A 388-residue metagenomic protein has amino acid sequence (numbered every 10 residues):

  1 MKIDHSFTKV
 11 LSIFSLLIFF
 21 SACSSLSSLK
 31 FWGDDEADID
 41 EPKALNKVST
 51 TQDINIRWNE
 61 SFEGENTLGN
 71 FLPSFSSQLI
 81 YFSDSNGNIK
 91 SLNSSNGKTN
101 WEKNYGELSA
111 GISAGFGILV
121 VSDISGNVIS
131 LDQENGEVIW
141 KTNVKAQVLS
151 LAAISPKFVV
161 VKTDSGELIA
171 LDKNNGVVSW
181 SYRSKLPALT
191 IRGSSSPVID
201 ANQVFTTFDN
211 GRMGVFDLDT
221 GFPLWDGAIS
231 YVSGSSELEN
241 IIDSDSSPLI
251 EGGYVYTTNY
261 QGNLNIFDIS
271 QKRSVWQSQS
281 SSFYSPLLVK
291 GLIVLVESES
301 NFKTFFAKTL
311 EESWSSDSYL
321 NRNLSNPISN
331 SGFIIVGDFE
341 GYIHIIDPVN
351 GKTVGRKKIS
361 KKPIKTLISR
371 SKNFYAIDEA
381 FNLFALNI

Functional and structural regions predicted by a protein language model:
K2-S12: Bacterial N-terminal signal peptides that target proteins for export
S28-L29, E36-D40, V48-S74, T99-F116 (+6 more regions): Extracytoplasmic beta-rich repeat domains
D84-S85, D123-I124, T163-D164, F208-D209 (+4 more regions): Structural signature of WD-repeat beta-propellers
N93-N96, D132-N135, D172-G176, L218-G221 (+4 more regions): Short loop/turn segments that connect beta-strands within beta-propeller blades
L292-T304, E311-I345: Loop/turn-rich, solvent-exposed surfaces of beta-rich toroidal or solenoidal domains
